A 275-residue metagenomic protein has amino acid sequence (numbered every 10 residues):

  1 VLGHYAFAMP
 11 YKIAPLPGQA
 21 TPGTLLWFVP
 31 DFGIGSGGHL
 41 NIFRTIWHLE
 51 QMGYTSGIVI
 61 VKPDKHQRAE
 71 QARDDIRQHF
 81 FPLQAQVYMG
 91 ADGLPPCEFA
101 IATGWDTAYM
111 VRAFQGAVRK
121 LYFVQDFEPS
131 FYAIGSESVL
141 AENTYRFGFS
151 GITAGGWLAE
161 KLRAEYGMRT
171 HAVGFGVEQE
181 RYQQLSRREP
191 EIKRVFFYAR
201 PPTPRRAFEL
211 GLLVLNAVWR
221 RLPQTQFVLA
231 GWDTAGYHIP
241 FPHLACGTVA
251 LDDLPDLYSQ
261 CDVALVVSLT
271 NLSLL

Functional and structural regions predicted by a protein language model:
V1-T24, D75-H79: Non-catalytic membrane-proximal stalk/linker segments that position and tether the catalytic domains
H4-L16, P129-G135, H171-I192, D253: Acidic anion/phosphate-binding donor-loop and adjacent secondary structure in glycosyltransferase catalytic cores
L25-L26, G151-I152, R187-R206, L212-W219: Conserved donor-binding/catalytic core segment of Leloir-type glycosyltransferases
P30-N41, P202-A207: A short, glycine/small-residue-rich beta-strand->loop->alpha-helix junction that serves as a flexible
M89-P96, I134-G151: Membrane-proximal helix-turn-helix segments that form the acceptor-binding/catalytic region of lipid-linked
E98, S259-L272: Acidic donor-binding loop of glycosyltransferase active sites
R146-Q183: Donor nucleotide-sugar binding/catalytic pocket of nucleotide-sugar-dependent glycosyltransferases
G231-D256, Q260-V263: Nucleotide-activated donor-binding/catalytic signature segment of Leloir-type glycosyltransferases, i.e., the conserved
